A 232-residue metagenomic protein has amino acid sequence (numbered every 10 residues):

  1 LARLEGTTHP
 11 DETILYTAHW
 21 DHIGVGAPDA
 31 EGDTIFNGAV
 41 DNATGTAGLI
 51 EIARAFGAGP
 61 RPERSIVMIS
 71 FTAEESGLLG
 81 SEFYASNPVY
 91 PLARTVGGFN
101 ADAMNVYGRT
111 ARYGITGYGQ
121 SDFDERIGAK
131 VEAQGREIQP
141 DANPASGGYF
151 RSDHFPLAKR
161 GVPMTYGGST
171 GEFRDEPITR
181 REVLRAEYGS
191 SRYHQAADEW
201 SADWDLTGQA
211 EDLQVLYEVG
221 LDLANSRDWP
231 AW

Functional and structural regions predicted by a protein language model:
L1-I69: Catalytic-core environment of secreted peptidases
L4, A18, G24, A53-P60 (+6 more regions): Sec/Tat-exported extracytoplasmic proteins
H9, R61, F71-P177, E182-V183 (+1 more regions): Metal-dependent peptidase/peptidase-like ectodomains
T13, T46, I50-A53, L78-A85 (+5 more regions): Extracytoplasmic/secreted envelope proteins and their assembly/folding machinery, especially bacterial periplasmic
H19-V25, A103-V106, G189-Y193: Short connector loops/turns at beta-strand edges and beta->alpha or beta->beta junctions
A30-N42, G57, S70, T110-Y118 (+2 more regions): Second-shell loop/turn segments in exported
A39-A47, E75-L79, G117-D122, G148-R151 (+1 more regions): Soluble non-cytosolic domains of exported or imported proteins
A47, R54, A58, F173-W232: His/Asp/Glu-rich mid-to-C-terminal helical/loop segments that flank catalytic regions of hydrolases
